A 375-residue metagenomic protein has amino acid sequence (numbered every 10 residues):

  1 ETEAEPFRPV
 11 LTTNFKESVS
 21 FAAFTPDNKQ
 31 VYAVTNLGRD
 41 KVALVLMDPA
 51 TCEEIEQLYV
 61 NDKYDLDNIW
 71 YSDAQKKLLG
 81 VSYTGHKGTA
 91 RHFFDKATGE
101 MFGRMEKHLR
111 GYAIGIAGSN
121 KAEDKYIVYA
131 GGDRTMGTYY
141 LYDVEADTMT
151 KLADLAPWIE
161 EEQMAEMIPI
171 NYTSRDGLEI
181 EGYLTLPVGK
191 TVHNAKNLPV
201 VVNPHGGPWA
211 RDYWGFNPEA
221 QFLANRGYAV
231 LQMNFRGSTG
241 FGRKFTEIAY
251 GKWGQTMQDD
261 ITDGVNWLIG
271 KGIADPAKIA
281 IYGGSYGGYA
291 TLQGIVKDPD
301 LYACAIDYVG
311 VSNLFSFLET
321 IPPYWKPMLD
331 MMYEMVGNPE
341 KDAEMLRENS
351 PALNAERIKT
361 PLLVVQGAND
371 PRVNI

Functional and structural regions predicted by a protein language model:
E1-E181, L186-N197, D212-R226, W267-G270: Peripheral, non-catalytic segments that deliver or gate enzyme domains
Y32, L79, T150, I170 (+4 more regions): Hydrophobic/aromatic beta-strand patches that form the interior of the parallel beta-sheet core in alpha/beta enzyme
V34, T185, N203-P204, Y282 (+1 more regions): Short hydrophobic segments within beta-strands
V81, Y129, P204, N234 (+1 more regions): Conserved residues at the C-terminal ends of beta-strands
Y83, G131, N203-G207, S285-G288 (+1 more regions): Glycine-rich His-Gly loop
V128-Y129, D133, S174-E181, V200 (+7 more regions): C-terminal substrate/ligand-recognition segments
T191-L198, N203-G242, T246, W253: Short substrate-entry loop that stabilizes the transition state in hydrolases
Q232-I375: Active-site-proximal cap/loop segments of hydrolase catalytic domains
